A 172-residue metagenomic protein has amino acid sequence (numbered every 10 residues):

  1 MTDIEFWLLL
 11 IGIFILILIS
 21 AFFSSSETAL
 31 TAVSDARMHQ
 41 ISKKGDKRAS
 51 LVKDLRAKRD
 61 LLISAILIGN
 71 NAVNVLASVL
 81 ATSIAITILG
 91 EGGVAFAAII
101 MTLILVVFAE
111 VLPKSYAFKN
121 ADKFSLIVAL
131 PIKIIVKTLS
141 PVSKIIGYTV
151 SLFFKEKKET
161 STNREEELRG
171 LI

Functional and structural regions predicted by a protein language model:
M1-I172: Membrane-embedded alpha-helical segments of inner-membrane proteins
